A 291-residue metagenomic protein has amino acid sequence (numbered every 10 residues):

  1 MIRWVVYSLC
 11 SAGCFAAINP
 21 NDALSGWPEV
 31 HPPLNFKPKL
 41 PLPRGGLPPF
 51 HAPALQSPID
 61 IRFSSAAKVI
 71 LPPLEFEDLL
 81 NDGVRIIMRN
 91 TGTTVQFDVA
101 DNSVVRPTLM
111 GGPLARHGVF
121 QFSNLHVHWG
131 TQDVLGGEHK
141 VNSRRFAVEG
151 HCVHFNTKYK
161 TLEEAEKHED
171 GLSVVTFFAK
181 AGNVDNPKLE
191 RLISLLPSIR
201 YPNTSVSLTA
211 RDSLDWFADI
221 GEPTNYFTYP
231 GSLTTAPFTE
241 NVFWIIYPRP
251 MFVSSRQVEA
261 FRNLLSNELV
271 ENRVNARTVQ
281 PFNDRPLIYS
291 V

Functional and structural regions predicted by a protein language model:
I2-V291: Alpha-carbonic anhydrase
